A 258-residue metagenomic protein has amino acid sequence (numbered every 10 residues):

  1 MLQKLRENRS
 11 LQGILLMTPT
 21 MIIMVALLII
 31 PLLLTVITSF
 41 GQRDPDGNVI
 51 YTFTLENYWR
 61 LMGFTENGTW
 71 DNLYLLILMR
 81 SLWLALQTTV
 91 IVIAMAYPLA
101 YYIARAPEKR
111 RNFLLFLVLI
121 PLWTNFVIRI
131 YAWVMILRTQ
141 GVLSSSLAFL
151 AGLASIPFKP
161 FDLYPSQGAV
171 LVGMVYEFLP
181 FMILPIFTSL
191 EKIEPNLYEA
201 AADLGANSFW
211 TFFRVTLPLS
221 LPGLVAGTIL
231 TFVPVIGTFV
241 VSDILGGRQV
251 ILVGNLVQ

Functional and structural regions predicted by a protein language model:
M1-T18, R111: Transmembrane alpha-helical segments of polytopic membrane transport and secretion proteins
L2-K4, V127-V175, F209, L245-V250: Membrane-interfacial helix termini and adjacent extracytoplasmic/periplasmic loops of multi-pass transporters
P19-L28, I120, Y176, M182-N196 (+1 more regions): Transmembrane alpha-helices
I29-W70, I136, Q140, S146 (+1 more regions): Short membrane-interfacial helix/loop motifs at transmembrane-helix boundaries
T35-D44, I128-I130, M182-P185, G223-Q258: Non-cytoplasmic
T69-Y102: Transmembrane alpha-helix signature in integral membrane proteins
L99-R129, V134-T139: Short loop segments and helix-boundary regions at transmembrane helix junctions of multi-pass inner-membrane proteins
A106-L114, V142-L143, S166, N196 (+2 more regions): Membrane-helix interface segments
